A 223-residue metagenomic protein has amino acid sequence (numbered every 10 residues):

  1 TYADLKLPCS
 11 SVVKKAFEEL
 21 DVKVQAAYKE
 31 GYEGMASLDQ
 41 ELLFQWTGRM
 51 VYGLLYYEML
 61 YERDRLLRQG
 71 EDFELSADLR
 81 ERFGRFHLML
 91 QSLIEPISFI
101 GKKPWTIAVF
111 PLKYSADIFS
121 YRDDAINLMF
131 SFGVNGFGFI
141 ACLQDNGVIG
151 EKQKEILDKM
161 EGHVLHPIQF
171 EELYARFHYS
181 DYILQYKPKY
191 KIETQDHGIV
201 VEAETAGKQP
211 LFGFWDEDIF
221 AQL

Functional and structural regions predicted by a protein language model:
T1-K29: An N-terminal structural lobe/cap that precedes and organizes the functional/catalytic core across diverse proteins
S11-V13, G48-L55, G133-N135, C142-Q144: Structured loops at beta-to-helix junctions and adjacent beta-edge loops in soluble globular domains
A16-E19, T47-R82: Short flanking/linker segments adjacent to small metal-binding domains or redox-active Cys/His motifs
A26-A27, Y32, R68, F139: Domain-level detector of nuclease and nuclease-like folds in predominantly extracellular/periplasmic contexts
Y28, R65, V148-G150: Generic alpha-helical propensity signal that fires on short helical segments and nearby coil/disordered stretches
K29-Q45: Short microdomains enriched in Cys/His and/or Lys/Arg
E41-G53, Y61-R65, G84-L93, Q195-H197: Short, Lys/Arg-enriched charge-dense amphipathic segments
G70-L223: C-terminal, charged low-complexity interaction regions
